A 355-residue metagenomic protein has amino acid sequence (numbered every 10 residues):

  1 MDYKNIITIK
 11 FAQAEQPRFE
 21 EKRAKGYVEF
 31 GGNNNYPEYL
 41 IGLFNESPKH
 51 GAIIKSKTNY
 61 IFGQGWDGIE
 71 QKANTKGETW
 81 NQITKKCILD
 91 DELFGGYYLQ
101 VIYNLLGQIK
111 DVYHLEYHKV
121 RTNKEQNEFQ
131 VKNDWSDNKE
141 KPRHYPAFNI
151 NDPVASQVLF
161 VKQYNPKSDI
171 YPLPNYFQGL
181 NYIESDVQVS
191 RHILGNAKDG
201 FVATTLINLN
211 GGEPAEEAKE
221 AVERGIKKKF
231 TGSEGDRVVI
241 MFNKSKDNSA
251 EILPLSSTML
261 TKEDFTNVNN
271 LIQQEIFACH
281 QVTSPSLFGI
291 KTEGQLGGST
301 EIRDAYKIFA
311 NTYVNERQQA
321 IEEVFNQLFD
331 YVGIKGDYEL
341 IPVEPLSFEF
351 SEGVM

Functional and structural regions predicted by a protein language model:
M1-A52, T58-S245, E349-M355: Structured, contiguous alpha/beta core segments that scaffold functional sites
C87, N210, C279-H280, F309 (+2 more regions): Generic structural signal for hydrophobic core residues of well-folded globular domains
E92, G200, K219-E223, F265 (+4 more regions): Active-site-proximal structural scaffolding
H118-R121, E128-I150, A218-G297, E323-D337: Long amphipathic alpha-helical segments
T205-N210, E251-T258, D304-I308: Short, hydrophobic beta-strand segments
F277, E316-A320, V324-M355: C-terminal anchoring/interaction modules
L287-Y306, V343-L346: Short linear loop/turn motifs
